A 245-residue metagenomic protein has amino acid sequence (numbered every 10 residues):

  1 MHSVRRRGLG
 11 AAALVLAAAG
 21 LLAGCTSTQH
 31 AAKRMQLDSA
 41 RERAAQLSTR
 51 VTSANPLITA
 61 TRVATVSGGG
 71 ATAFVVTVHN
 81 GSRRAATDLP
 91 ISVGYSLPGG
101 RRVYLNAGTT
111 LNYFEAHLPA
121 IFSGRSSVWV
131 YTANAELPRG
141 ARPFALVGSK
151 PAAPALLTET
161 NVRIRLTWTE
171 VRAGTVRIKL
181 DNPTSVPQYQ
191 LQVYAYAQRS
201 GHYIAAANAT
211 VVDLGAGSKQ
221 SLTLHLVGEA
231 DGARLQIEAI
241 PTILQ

Functional and structural regions predicted by a protein language model:
H2-V4, G10, L14-R177, D181-Q190 (+1 more regions): Membrane engagement elements in two modes
